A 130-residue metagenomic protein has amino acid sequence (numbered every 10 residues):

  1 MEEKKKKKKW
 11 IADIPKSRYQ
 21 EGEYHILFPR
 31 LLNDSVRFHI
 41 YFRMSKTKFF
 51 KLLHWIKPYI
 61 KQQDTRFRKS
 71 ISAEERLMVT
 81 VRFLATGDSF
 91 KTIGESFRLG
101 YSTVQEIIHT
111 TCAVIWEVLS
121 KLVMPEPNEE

Functional and structural regions predicted by a protein language model:
M1-E130: Short, proline-rich low-complexity segments centered on a Tyr-Pro-Pro core
